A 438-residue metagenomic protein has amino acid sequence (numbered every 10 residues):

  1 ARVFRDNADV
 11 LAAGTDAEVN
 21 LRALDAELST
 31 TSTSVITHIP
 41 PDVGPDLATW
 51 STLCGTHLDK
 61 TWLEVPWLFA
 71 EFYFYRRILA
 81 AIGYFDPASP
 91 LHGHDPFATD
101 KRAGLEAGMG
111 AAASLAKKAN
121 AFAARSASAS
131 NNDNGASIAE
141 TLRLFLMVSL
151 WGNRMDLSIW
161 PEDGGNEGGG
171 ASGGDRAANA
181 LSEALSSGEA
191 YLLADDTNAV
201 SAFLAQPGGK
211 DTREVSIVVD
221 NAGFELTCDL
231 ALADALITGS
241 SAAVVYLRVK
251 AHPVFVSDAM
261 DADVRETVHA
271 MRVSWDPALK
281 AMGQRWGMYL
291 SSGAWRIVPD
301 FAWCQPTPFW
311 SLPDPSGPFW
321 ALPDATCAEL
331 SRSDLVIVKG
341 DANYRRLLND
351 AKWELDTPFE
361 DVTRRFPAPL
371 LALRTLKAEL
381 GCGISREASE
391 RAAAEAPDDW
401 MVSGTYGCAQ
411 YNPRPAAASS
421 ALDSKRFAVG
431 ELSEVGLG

Functional and structural regions predicted by a protein language model:
A1-E214, C408-G438: Non-catalytic accessory regions outside enzyme or core folds
L68, A194, L226-L230, W320 (+1 more regions): Conserved structured core elements
L68-F69, V218-C228, A251-V254, D341-R346: Gly/Ser/Thr-rich loops at beta-strand to alpha-helix junctions that form or flank small-molecule/cofactor-binding
A70, K210-D211, S241, S331-R332 (+1 more regions): Residue-level preference for short coil/turn positions at secondary-structure junctions
E214, A242-Y246, P369: Residues at the starts of beta-strands that form the adenosine-phosphate
E214-S216, D334-L335: Structural motif
F224-Y246: Histidine-anchored nucleotide/phosphate-binding helix
V249-A251, S257-G438: C-terminal functional extensions of proteins
